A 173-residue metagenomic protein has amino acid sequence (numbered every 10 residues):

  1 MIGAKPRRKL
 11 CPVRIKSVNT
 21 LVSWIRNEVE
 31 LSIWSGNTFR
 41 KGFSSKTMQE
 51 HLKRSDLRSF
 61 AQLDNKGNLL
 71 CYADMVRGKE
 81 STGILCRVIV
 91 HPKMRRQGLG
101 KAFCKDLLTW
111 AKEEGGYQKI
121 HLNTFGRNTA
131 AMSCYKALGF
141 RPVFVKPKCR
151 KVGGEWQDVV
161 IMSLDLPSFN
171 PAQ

Functional and structural regions predicted by a protein language model:
I2, E155-Q173: Terminal substrate-recognition subdomain of acyl/acetyltransferases
R8, I15-V18, V22-R95, C104 (+2 more regions): Acetyl-CoA-dependent GNAT
G98: Glycine-rich phosphate-binding loop
K101, G126-F144: Conserved active-site alpha-helix within GNAT-family acetyltransferase domains
E113-N123: Conserved GNAT acetyl-CoA-binding A-motif
L122-M132, C149-G153: Conserved beta-strand-loop-alpha-helix junction that forms the acyl-donor binding cleft
